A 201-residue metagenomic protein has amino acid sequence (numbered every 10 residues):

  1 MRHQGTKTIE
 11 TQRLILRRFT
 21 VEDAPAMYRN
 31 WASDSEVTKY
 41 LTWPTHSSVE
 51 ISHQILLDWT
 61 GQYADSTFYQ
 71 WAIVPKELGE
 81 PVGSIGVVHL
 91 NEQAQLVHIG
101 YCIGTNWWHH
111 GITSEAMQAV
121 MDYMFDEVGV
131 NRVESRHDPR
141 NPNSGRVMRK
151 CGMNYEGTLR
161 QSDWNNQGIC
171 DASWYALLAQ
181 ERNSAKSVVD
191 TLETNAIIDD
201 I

Functional and structural regions predicted by a protein language model:
M1-A26, N30-E36, Q70-I201: Acyl-donor (CoA/ACP) binding surface of acyl/acetyltransferases
W31, L41, Y63-A64: Hydrophobic residues in alpha-helical segments
T38-D58, Y69: Conserved GNAT-fold acetyl-CoA-binding loop/helix
D58-Q62, Y123: A generic secondary-structure signal
G61-T67, M153: Short loop/turn motifs at secondary-structure junctions and domain boundaries
